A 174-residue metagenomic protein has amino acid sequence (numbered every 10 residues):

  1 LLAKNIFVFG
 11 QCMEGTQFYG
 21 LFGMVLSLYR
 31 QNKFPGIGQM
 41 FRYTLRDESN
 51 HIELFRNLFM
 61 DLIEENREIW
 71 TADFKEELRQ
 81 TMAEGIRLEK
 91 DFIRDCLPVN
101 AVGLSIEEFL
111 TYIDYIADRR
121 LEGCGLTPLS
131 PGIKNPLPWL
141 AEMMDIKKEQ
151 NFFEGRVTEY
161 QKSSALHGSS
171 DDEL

Functional and structural regions predicted by a protein language model:
L1-L174: Non-heme di-metal
